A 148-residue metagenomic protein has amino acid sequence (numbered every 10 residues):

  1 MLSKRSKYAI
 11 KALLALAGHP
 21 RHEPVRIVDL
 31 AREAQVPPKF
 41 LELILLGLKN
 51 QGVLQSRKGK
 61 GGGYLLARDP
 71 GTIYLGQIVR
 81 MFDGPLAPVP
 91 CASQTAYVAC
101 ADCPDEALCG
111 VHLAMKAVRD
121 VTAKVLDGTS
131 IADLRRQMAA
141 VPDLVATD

Functional and structural regions predicted by a protein language model:
L2-K4, I10, L14-V36: N-terminal helix-turn-helix DNA-binding core of bacterial DNA-binding proteins
L14, L45-G47: Core alpha-helical elements of the protein kinase catalytic domain, predominantly the helix directly N-terminal
K39: Key DNA-contact positions within bacterial/archaeal DNA-binding proteins
N50-V53, M81: Residue cluster at the C-terminal edge of the helix-turn-helix DNA-binding motif
G52-A67: Beta-hairpin "wing" of winged helix-turn-helix
A67-D148: Non-DNA-binding regulatory cores of transcription-related proteins, predominantly C-terminal effector-binding
